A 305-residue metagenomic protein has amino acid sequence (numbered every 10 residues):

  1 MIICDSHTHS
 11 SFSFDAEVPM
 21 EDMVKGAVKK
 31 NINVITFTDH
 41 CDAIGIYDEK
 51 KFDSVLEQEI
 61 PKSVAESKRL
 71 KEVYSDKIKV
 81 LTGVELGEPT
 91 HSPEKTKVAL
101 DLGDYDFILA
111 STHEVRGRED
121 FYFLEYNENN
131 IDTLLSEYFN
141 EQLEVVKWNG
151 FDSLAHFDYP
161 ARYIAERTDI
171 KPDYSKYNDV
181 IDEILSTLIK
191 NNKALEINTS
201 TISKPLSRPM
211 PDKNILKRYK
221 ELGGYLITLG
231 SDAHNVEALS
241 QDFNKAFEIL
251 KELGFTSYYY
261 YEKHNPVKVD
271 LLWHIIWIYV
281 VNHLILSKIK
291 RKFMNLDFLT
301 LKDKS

Functional and structural regions predicted by a protein language model:
M1-L86, T90, A99-L102, Y163-A165 (+8 more regions): An N-terminally biased module of ancient metal coordination in phosphate/nucleic-acid-related enzymes
I2-D5, V34, K79-L81, F107-L109 (+3 more regions): Structural preference for beta-strand elements that scaffold enzyme active sites
H40, F157, G224-S240, Y260: Short acidic/histidine-rich active-site segments
E49, S54-K190: Extended substrate/RNA-proximal surfaces in nucleic-acid metabolism proteins
L102-F107, I215-I227, N244-Y258: Structural recognition of alpha->loop->beta junctions
L185-S231: Glycine/small-residue-rich hydrophobic helix-like segments
